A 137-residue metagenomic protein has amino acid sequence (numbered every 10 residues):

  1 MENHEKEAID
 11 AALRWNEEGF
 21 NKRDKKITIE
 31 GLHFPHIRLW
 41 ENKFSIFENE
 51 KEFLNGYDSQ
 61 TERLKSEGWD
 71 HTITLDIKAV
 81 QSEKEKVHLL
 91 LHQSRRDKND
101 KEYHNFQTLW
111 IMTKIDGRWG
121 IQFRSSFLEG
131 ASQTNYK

Functional and structural regions predicted by a protein language model:
M1-G31, L39, Y136-K137: Short, low-complexity N-terminal intrinsically disordered segments enriched in polar/charged residues
K25-I77: A solvent-exposed, acidic/Ser-Thr-rich amphipathic alpha-helical stretch
P35-I37, L90-R96: Generic short beta-strand segments
H71, E85-V87, H104: Residue-level preference for beta-strand/loop junctions
T74-V80, H92-R95, Q107-T113, S126: Hydrophobic/aromatic beta-strand elements that line small-molecule binding cavities or substrate pockets in beta-rich
A79-V87, M112-W119: A short, structured loop/turn motif at beta-sheet edges
R95-Y103: Short, cysteine-centered beta-strand-loop-beta hairpins and adjacent loop/turn segments enriched in charged/polar
N105-K137: Short beta-strand edge/turn micro-motifs at domain boundaries
